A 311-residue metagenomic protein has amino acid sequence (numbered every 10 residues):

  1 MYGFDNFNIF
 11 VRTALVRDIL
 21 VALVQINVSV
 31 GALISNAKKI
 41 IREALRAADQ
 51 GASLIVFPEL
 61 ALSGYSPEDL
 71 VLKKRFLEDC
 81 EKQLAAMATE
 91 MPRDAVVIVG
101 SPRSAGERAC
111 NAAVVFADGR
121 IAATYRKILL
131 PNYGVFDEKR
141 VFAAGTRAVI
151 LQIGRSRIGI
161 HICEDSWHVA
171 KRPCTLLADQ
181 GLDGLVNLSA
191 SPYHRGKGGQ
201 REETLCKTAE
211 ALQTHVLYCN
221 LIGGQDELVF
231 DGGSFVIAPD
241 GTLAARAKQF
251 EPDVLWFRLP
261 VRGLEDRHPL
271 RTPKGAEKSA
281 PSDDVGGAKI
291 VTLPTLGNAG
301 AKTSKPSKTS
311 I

Functional and structural regions predicted by a protein language model:
Y2-I311: Enzyme catalytic cores with a strong preference for nitrogen-chemistry domains
